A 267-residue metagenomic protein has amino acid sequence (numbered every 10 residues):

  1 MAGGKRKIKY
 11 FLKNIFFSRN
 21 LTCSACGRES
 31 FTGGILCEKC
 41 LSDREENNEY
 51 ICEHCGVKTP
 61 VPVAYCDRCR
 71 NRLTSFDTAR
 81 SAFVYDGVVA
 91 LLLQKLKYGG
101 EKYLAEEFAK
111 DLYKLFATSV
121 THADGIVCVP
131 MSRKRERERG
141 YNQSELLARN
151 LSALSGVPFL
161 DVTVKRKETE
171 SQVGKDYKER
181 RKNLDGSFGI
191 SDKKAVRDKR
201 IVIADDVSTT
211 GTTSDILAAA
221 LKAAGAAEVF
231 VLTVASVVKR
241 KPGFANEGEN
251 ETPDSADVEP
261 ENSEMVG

Functional and structural regions predicted by a protein language model:
M1-A204, T209-G267: Glycine-rich phosphate/pyrophosphate-handling loop used in enzymes and phosphotransfer proteins
